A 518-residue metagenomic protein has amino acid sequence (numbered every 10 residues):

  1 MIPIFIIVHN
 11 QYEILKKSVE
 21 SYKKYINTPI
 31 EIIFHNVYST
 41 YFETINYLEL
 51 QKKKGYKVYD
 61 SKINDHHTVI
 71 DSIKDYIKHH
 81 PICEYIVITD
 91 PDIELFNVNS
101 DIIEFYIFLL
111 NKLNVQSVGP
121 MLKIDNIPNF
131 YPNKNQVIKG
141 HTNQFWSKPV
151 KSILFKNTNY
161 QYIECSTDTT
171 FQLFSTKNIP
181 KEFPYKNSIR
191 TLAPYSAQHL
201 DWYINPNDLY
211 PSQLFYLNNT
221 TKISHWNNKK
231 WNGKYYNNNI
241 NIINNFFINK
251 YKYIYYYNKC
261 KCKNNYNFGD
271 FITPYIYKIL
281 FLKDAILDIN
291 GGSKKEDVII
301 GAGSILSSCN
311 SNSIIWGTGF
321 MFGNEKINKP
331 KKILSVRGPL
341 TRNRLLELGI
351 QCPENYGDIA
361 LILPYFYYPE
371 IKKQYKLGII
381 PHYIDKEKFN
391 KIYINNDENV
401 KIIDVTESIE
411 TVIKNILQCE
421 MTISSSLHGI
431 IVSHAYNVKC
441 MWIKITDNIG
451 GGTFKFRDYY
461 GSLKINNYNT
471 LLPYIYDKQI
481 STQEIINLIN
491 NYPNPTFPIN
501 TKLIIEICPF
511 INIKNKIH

Functional and structural regions predicted by a protein language model:
M1-E20: N-proximal low-complexity "stem/linker" segments adjacent to membrane-targeting elements
E20-I30: Short, acidic, metal-binding catalytic loop of nucleotide-sugar glycosyltransferases
H35-Y47: A conserved acidic beta->alpha catalytic loop
E49-H67: Conserved donor nucleotide-binding strand/loop of the catalytic core
H66-I73, I77, E94-N187: Conserved catalytic core of nucleotide-sugar-dependent glycosyltransferases
I82-F96: Short beta-strand-to-loop acidic/aromatic patch adjacent to the donor-nucleotide binding site
G140-I243: C-terminal catalytic/acceptor-binding lobe
N241-H518: Active-site anion-handling motifs in enzyme catalytic cores
